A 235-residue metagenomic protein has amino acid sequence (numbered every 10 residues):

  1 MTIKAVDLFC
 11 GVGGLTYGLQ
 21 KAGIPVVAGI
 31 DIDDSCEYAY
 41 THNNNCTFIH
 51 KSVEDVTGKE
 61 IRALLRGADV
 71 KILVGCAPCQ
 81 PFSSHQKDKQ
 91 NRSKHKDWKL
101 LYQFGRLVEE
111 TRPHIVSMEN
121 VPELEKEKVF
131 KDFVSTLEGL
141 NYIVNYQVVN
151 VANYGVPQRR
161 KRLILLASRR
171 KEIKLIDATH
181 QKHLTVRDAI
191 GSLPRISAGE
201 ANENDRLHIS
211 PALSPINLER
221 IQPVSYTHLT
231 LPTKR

Functional and structural regions predicted by a protein language model:
I3-E110, P122-E125: Core alpha/beta nucleotide-donor-binding catalytic domains of modification enzymes
Q80-S84, L124-E127, G155-P157, I173-L175: Short catalytic/ligand-binding loop motif for oxyanion handling, primarily in non-cytosolic enzymes, centered on
H85, H180, H228: Histidine-centered active-site/metal-ligand motif
K99-Y154, Q158: Conserved Class I SAM-dependent methyltransferase catalytic core
V156-L207: Flexible, glycine-/basic-rich loop-and-beta segments that form/coincide with the SAM-dependent methyltransferase
T227-T233: Conserved small/polar residues in nucleotide/adenosyl-binding loops
